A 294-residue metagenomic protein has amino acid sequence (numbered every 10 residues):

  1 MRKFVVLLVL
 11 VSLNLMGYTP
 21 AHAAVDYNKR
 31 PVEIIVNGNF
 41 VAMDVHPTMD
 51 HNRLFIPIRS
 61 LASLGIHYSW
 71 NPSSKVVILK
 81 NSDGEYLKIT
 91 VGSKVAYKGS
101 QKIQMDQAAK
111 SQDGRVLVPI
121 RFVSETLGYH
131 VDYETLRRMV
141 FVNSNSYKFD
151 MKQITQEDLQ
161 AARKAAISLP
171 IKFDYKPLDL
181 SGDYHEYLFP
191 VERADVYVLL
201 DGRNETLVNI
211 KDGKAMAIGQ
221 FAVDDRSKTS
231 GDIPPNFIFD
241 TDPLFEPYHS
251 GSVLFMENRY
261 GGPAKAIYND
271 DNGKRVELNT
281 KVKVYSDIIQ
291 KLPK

Functional and structural regions predicted by a protein language model:
M1-A24: Sec-dependent N-terminal signal peptides of Gram-positive bacterial secreted proteins and lipoproteins
Y18-A222, R226, D240, P247-K294: Primary recognition of N-terminal secretory signal peptides and signal-anchoring hydrophobic helices
S227-D242: Long, charged/polar, surface-exposed segments that mediate recognition or autoinhibition
